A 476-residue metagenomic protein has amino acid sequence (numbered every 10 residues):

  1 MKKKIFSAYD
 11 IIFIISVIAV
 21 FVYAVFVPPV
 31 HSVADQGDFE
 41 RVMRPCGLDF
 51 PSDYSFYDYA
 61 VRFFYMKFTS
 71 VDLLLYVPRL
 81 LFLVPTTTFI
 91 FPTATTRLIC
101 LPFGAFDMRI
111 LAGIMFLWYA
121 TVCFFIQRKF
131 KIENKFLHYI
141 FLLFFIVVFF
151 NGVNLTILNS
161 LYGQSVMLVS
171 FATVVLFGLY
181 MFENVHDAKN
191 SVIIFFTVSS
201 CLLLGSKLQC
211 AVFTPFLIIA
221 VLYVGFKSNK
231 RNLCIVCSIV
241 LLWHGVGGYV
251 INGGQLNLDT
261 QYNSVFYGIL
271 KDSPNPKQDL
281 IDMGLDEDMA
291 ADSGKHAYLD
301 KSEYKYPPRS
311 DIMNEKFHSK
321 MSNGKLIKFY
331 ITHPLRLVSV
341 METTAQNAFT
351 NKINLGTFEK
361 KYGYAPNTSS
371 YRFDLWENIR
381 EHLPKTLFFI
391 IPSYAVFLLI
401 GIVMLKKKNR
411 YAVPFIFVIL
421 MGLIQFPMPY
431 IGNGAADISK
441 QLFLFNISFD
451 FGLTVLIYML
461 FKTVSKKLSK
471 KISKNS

Functional and structural regions predicted by a protein language model:
F6-F63, V240-N252: Transmembrane signal-anchor helices characteristic of membrane glycosylation enzymes that use polyprenol
M43-L75, G253-Y362: Membrane-proximal stem/loop segments at transmembrane-domain junctions that anchor or position
V61-A105: Short hydrophobic/aromatic helix or loop-helix immediately within or flanking a transmembrane segment in polytopic
P102-W118, V340-V418: Membrane-interface anchor segments at the N-terminal boundary of transmembrane helices in multi-pass membrane enzymes
M108, L143-L168: Aromatic- and kink-enriched transmembrane "portal" helix at the membrane-lumen/periplasm boundary that abuts
A112-K135, T173: Transmembrane-helix motifs of polytopic, lipid-linked glycan transferases
V174-I193: Membrane-interface transmembrane helices that cradle and orient dolichyl/undecaprenyl
V192-K207: Membrane-interface alpha helices of multi-pass inner-membrane proteins
